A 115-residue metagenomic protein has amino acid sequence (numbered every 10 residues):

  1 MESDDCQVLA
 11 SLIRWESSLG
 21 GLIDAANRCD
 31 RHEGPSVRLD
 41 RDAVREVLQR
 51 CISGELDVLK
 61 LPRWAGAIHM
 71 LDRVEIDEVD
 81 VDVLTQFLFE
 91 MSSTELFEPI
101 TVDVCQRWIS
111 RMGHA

Functional and structural regions predicted by a protein language model:
M1-A115: Acidic, Ser/Pro/Thr-rich low-complexity regulatory regions and the short amphipathic helical interaction modules they
